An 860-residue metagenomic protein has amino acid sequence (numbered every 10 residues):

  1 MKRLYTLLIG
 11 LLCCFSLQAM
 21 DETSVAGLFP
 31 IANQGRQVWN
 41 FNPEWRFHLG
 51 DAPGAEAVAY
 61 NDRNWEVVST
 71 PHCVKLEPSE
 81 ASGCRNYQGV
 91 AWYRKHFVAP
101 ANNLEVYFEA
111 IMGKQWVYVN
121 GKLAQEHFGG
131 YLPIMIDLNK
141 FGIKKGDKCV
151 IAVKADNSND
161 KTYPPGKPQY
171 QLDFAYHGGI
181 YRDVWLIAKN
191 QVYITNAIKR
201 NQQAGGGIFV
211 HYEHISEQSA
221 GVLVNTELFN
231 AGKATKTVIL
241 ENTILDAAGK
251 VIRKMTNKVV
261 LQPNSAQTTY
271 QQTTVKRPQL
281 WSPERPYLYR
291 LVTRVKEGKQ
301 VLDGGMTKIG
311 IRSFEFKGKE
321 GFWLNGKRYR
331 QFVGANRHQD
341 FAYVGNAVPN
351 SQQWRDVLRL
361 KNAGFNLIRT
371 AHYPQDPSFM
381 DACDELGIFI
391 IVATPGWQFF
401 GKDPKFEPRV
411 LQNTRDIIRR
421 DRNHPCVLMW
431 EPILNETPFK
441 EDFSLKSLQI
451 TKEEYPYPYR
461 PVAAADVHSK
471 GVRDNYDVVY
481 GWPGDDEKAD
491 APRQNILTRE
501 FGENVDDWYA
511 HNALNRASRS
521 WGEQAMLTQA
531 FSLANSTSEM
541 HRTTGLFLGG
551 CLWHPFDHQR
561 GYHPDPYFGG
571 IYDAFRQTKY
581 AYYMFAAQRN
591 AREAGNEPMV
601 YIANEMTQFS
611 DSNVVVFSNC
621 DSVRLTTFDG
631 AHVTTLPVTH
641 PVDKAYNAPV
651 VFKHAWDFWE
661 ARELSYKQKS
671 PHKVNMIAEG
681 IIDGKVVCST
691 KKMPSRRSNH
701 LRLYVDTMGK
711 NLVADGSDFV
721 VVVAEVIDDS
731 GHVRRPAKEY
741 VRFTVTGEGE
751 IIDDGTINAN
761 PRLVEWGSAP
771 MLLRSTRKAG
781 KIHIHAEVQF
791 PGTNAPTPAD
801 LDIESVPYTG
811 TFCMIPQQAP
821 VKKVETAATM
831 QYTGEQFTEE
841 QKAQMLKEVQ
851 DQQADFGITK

Functional and structural regions predicted by a protein language model:
A19-P78, K154, S158-T162, G179-Y181 (+8 more regions): Accessory carbohydrate-binding/adhesion or oligomerization-edge regions at the termini of glycan-active proteins
G27, I31, W39, D51 (+7 more regions): Accessory beta-strand-rich segments of carbohydrate-active enzymes
R36-A57, I111, Y176-G179, L186 (+6 more regions): Substrate-binding clefts and catalytic carboxylate motifs of secreted carbohydrate-active enzymes
V58-A59, K236-E241, P283-R290, N619-D621 (+6 more regions): Short flexible loop/turn segments that cap and initiate beta-strands
H72-V98, N102-V119, Q125-F128, D160 (+5 more regions): Active-site-adjacent substrate/metal-binding segments within catalytic domains of carbohydrate-active enzymes
V119, S219-V259, T269, S612-L636 (+3 more regions): Beta-strand-rich binding/interaction modules
I143-G146, N225-K317, T793, I803: Extended acidic/polar, glycine-enriched regions that form or flank non-catalytic beta-rich accessory modules
R355-R359, L367-A581, G595-N604, D611: Substrate-binding/catalytic cleft of secreted carbohydrate-active enzymes, primarily glycoside hydrolases
